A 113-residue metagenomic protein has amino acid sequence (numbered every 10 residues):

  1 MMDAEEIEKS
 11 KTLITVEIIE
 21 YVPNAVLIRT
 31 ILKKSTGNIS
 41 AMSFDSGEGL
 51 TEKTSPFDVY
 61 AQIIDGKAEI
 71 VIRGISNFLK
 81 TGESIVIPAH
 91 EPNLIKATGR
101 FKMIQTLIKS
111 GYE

Functional and structural regions predicted by a protein language model:
M1-T36, V71: A short, N-terminal "cap"/entry segment at the start of jelly-roll beta-barrel domains of the cupin/DSBH fold
A25, N38-S55: Conserved short histidine dyad/triad with adjacent acidic residue
N38, K67-E69, S76, P92 (+1 more regions): Structural motif
L50-E52, I70-V71, I87, P92-T98: Short beta-strand His + acidic residue motifs that chelate non-heme Fe in jelly-roll/DSBH and cupin folds
F57-E69, R73: Glycine- and acidic-residue-biased ligand/ion/polar-headgroup-sensing regions
I64-D65, K80-T81, G99: A cytosolic small-molecule/anion-sensing beta-strand core signal
G74-A89: Short acidic-glycine-tyrosine-enriched beta hairpin
A89-E113: Ligand-binding loop in jelly-roll beta-barrel domains
